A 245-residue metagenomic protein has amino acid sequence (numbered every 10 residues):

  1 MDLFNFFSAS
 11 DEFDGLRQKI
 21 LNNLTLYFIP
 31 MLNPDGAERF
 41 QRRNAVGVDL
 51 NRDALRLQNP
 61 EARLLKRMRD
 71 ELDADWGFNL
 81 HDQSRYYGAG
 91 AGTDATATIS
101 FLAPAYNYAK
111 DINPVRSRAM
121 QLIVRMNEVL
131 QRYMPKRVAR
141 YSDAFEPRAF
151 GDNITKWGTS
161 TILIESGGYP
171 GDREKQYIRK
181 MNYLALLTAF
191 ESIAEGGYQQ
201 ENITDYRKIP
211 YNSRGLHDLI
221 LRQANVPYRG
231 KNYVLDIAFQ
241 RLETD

Functional and structural regions predicted by a protein language model:
M1-K136, T155: Active-site/substrate-binding loop(s) of hydrolase catalytic cores
L72, L102-K110, P114-D245: C-terminal accessory segments enriched in acidic
